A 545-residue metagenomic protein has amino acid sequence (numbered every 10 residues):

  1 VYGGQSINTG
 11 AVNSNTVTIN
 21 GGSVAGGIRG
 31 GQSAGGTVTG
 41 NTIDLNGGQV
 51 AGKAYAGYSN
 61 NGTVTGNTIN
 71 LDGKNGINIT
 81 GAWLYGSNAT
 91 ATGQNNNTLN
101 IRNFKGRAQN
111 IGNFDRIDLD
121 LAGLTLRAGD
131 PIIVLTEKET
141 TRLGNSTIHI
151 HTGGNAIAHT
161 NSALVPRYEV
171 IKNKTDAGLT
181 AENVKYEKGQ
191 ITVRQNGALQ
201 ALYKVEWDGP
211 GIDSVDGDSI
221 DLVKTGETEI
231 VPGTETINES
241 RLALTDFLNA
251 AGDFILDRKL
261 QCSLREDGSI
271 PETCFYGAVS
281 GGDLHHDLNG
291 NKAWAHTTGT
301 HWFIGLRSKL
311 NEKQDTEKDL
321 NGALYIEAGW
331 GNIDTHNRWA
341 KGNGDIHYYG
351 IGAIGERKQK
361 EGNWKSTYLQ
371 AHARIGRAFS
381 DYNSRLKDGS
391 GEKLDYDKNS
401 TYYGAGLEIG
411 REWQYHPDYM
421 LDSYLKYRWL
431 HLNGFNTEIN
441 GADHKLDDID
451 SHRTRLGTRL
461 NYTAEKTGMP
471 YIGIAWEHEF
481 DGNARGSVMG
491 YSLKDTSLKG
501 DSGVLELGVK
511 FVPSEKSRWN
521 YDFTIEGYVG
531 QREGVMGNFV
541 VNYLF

Functional and structural regions predicted by a protein language model:
Y2-I7, T18-N20, A25, R29-A34 (+9 more regions): Feature marks extracellular polysaccharide-active and adherence modules
Y2-V12, R29-V38, Y55-V64, W83-G93 (+4 more regions): Tandem-repeat/low-complexity and Cys-motif detector
T63, G73-E169: Extracellular beta-strand/loop-rich repeat segments of large surface/secreted proteins
K185-V231: Low-complexity acidic/polar repeat-biased segments
E229-Y415, D522-Q531: Outer membrane beta-barrel translocator domains of Type V secretion systems
K292-H296, W339-D345, R385-D395, E438-L446 (+2 more regions): Flexible, surface-exposed loop regions and adjacent strand-edge segments of Gram-negative outer-membrane beta-barrel
G352-E356, N440-F545: Outer membrane beta-barrel transmembrane domains
